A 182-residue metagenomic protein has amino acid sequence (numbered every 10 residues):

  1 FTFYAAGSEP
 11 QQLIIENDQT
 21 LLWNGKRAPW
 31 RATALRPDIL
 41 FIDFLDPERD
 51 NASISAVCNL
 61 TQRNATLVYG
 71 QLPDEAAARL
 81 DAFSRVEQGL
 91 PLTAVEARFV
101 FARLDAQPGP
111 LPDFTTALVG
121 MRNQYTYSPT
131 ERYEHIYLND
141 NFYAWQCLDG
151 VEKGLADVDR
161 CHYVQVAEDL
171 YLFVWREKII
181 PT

Functional and structural regions predicted by a protein language model:
F1, N17-L22, R36-D43, A117-Q124 (+2 more regions): Short, hydrophobic/aromatic-rich segments at coil-to-beta transitions
F3-L35, P129-V164: N-terminal glycine/threonine-rich, aromatic-flanked beta-hairpin/loop signature
A5, I15-E16, A56-Q62, V68-Q71 (+1 more regions): Acidic/polar residues at beta-strand termini and the immediately following turn/coil
A5-G7, L40, A106-P110, L118-G120 (+1 more regions): Short secondary-structure boundary micro-motifs
Q19-G25, F41-D43, R63-Q71, A78-F83 (+2 more regions): Short, well-ordered strand-loop elements centered on a beta-strand within folded domains, enriched for acidic residues
G25-L60, V151-T182: Contiguous, well-ordered beta-strand patches that form the walls/edges of small beta-barrel/beta-sandwich domains
G70-Y127: Surface-exposed beta-loop interaction hotspot
